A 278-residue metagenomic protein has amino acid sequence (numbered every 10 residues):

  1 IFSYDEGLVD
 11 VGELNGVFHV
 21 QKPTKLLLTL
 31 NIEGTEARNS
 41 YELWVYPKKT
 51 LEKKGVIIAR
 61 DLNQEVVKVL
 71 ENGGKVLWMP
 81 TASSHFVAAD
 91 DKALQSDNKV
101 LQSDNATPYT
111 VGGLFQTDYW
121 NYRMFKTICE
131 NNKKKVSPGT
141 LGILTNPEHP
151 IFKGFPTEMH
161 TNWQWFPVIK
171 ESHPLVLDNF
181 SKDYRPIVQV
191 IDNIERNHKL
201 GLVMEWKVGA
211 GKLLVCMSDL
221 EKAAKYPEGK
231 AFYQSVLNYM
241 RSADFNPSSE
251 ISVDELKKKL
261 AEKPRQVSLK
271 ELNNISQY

Functional and structural regions predicted by a protein language model:
D5-N15: Aromatic sugar-binding surface patches on proteins that engage polysaccharides or sugar-phosphate polymers
E13, F18-P23, H85, N121-E228 (+1 more regions): Catalytic beta-strand/loop cores that center a nucleophilic Ser/Cys/Thr and support acyl-enzyme chemistry
K22-G34: Short, aromatic- and glycine-rich surface loops/edge beta-strands on solvent-exposed regions
E33-A37, K207-G209: Short strand-coil-strand connectors
A37-P47: Edge beta-strands of extracellular beta-sandwich domains
T50-R123, K207-M217, V236-Y239: Short alpha-beta junction capping motif
E228-R241: Short amphipathic C-terminal alpha-helix that caps PH/PH-like domains
